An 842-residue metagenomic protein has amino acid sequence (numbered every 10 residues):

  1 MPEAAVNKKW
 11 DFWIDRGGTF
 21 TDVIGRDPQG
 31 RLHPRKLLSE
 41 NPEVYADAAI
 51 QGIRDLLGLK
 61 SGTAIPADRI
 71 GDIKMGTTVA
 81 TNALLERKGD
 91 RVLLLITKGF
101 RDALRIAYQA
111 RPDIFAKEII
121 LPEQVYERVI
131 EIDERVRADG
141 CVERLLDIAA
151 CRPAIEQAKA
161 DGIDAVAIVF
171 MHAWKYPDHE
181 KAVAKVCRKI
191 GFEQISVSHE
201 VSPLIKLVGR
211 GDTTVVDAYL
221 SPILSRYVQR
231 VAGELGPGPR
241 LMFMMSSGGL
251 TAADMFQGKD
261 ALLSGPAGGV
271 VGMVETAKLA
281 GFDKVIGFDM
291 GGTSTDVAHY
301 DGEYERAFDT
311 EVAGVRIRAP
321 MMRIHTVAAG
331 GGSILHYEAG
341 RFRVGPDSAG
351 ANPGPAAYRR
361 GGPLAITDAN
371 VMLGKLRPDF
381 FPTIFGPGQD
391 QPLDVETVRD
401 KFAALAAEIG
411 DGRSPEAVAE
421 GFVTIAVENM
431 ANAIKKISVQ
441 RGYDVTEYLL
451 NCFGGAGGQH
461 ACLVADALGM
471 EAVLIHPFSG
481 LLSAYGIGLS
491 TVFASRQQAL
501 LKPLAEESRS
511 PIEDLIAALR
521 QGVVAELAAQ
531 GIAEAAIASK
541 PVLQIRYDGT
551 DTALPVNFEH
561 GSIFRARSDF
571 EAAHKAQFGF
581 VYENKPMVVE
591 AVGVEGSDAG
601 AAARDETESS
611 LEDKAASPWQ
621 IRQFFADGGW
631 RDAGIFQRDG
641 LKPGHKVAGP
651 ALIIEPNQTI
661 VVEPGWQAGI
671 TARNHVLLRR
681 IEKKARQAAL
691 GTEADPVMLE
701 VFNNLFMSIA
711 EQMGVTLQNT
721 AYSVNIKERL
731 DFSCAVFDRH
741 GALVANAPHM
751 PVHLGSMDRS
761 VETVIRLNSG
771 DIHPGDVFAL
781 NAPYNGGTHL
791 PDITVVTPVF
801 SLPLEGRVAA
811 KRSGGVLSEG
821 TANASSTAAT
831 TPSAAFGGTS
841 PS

Functional and structural regions predicted by a protein language model:
M1-V92, R144-A167, E180-S198, P222-L263 (+13 more regions): N-terminal glycine/serine-rich phosphate-binding loop of ATP-dependent small-molecule kinases, especially carbohydrate
A4-K8, A149, P153, Q157 (+12 more regions): C-terminal, non-catalytic interaction/recognition modules in large multi-subunit enzymes and RNPs
R16, F20-I24, P34-A46, I50-L57 (+6 more regions): Conserved phosphate-binding loops in N-terminal lobes of ATP-dependent enzymes of the actin/Hsp70/sugar-kinase
T21-R26, N82, T295-H299, G332-H336 (+2 more regions): Short beta-strand scaffold segments in enzyme catalytic cores
R26, R35-P42, L93-G99, K117-P122 (+4 more regions): Glycine-rich phosphate-binding loop of actin/hexokinase-like ATP-binding domains
R26-P34, A110-I114, E123-E143, I163 (+7 more regions): Gly-rich Lys/Arg/Thr-decorated short loops/hinges at beta-loop-alpha junctions or inter-strand turns that position
L56, H199-K206, R210-T213, R226-R343 (+6 more regions): ATP-dependent carbohydrate kinase catalytic cores
E805-V808, G814-G815: Glycine-biased, low-complexity coil/linker segments
